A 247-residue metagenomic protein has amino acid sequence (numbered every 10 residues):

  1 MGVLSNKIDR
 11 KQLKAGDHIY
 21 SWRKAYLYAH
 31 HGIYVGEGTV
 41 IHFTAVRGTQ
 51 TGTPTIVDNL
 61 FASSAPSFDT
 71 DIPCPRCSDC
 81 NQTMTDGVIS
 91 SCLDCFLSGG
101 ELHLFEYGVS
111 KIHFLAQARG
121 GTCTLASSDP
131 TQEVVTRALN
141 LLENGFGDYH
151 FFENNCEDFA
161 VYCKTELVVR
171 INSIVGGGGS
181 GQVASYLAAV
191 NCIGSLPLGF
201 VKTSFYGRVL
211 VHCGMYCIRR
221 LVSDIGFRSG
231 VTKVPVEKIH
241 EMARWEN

Functional and structural regions predicted by a protein language model:
M1-N247: Cysteine-nucleophile amide-bond enzymes
